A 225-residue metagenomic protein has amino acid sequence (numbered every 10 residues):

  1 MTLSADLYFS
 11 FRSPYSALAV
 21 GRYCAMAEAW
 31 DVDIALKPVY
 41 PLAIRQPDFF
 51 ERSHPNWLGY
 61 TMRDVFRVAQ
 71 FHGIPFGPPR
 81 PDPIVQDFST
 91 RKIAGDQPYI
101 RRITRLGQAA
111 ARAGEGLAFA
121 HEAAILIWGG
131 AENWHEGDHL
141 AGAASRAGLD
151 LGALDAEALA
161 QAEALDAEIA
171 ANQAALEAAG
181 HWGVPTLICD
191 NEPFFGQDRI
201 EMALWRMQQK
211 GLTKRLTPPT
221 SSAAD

Functional and structural regions predicted by a protein language model:
T2-S13: Short active-site neighborhood of thiol/selenol oxidoreductases, capturing the structured segment around
L3, E115, G183: Short coil/turn segments at beta-strand junctions that form active-site/ligand-binding loops
F9, E51, L159: Active-site oxyanion-binding pockets that recognize sulfate/phosphate
R12-V32, A118-D225: C-terminal cap of thioredoxin/glutaredoxin-like
A17-I127, P218-S221: Structural alpha/beta surface segment adjacent to cysteine/selenocysteine redox centers across thiol/disulfide enzymes
